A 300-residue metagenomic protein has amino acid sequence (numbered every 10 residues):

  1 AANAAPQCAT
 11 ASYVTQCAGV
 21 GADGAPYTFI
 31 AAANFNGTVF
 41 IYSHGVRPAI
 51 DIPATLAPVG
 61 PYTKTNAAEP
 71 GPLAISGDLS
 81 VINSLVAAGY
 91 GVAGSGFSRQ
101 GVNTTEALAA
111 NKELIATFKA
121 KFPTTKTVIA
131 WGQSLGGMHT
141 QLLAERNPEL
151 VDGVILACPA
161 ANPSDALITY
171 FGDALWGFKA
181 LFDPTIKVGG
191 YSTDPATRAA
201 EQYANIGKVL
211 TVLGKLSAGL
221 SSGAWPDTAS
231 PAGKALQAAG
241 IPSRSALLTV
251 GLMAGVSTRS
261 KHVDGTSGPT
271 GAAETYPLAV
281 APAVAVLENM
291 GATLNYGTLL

Functional and structural regions predicted by a protein language model:
N3-L300: C-terminal His-loop and adjacent cap/lid subdomain of alpha/beta-hydrolase
